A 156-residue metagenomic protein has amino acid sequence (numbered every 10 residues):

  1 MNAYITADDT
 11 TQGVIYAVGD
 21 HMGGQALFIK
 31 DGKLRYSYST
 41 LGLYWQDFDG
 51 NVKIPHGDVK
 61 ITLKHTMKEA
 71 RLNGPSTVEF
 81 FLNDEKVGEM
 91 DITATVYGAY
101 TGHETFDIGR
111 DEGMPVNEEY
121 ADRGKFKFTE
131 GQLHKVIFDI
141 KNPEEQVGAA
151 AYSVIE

Functional and structural regions predicted by a protein language model:
M1-E156: Extracellular glycan-associated modules
